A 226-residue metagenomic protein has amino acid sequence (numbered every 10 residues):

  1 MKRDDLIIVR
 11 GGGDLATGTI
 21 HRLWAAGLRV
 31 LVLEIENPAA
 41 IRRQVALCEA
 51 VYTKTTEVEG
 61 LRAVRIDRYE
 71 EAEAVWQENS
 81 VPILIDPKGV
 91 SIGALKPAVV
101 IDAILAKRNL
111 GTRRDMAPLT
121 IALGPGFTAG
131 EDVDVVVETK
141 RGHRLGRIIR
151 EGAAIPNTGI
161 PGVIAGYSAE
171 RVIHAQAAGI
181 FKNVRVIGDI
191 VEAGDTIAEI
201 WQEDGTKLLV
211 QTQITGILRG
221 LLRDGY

Functional and structural regions predicted by a protein language model:
M1-Y226: Well-ordered secondary-structure scaffolds
